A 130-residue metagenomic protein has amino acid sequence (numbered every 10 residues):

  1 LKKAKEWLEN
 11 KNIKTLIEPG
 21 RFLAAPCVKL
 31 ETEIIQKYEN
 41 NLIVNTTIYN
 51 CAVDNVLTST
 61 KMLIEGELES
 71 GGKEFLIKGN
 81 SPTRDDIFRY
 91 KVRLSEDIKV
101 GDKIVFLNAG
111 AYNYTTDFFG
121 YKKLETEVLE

Functional and structural regions predicted by a protein language model:
L1-L16: Acidic, glycine-rich loop-and-beta core segments that form the ion-binding/anion-interacting portion of active sites
K14-E130: Charged (often Lys/Glu-rich) extended helix/loop segments that serve as interaction or gating elements
